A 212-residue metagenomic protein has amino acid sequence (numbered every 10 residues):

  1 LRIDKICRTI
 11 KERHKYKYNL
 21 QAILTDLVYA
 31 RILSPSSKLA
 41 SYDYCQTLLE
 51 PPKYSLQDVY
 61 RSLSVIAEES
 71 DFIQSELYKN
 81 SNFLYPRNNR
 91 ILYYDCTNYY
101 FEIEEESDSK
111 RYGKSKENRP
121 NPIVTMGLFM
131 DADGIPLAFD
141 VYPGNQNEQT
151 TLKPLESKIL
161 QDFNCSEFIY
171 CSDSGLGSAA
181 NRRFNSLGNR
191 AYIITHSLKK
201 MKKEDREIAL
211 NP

Functional and structural regions predicted by a protein language model:
L1-D108, P120, F129-D140, N145: Dynamic "connector" segments at or just before major functional cores
D108-R111, N185-L187: Short, solvent-exposed amphipathic alpha-helical segments in soluble enzyme and RNA/protein-processing domains
R111, T125, A132, Y142 (+1 more regions): Short glycine/serine/threonine-biased micro-segments
N118-V124: Short, flexible loop/turn motifs enriched in small residues
T125-G127, A191: Generic structural signal for residues positioned in beta-strands
E148-P212: An internal, acidic/charged active-site-proximal segment that coordinates divalent cations and/or engages
